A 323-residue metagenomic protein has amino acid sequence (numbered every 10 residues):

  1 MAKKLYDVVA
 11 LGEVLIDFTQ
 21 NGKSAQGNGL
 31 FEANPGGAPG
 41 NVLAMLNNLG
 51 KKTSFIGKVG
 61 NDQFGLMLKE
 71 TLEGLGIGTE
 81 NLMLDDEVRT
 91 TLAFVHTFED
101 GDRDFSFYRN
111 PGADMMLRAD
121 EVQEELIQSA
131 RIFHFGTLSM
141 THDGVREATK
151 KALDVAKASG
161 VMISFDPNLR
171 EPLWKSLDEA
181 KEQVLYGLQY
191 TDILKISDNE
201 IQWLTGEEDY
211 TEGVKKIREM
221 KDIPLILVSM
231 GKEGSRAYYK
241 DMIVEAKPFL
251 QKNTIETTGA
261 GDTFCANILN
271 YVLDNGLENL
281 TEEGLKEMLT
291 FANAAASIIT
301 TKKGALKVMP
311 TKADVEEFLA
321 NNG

Functional and structural regions predicted by a protein language model:
M1-G78, L117: Glycine-rich phosphate/adenosyl-contacting loop at the front of the ribokinase-like
M1-V9, D154, Y210-G323: Conserved phosphate-binding/catalytic region of the ribokinase-like
V14, L138, P167, T263: Active-site metal-binding loops of divalent metal-dependent hydrolases
K52-F135, E316-G323: Conserved N-terminal subdomain of the carbohydrate kinase-like
E125-L126, Y186-G187, E219: Structural alpha-helical scaffold elements that stabilize or flank donor/cofactor-binding regions in carbohydrate
M140-K216, E233: Conserved beta-alpha-beta core of the PfkB/ribokinase-like small-molecule kinase fold
